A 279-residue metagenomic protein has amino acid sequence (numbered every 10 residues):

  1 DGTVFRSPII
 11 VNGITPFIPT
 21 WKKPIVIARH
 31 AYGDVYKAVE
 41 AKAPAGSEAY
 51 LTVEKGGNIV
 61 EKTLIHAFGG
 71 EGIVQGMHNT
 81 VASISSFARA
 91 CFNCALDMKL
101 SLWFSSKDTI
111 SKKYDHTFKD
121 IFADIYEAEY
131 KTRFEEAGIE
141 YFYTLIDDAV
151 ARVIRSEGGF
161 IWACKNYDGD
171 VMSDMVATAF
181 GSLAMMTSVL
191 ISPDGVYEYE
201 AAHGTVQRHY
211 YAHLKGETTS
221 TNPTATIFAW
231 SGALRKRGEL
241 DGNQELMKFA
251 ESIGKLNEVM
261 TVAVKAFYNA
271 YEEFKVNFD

Functional and structural regions predicted by a protein language model:
D1-V60, Y167, V171: N-terminal glycine-rich phosphate/adenylate-binding segment common to multiple enzyme folds
V11-I18, V39, F92-C94, V150-V153 (+1 more regions): A generic local secondary-structure boundary/capping motif
I14, T20-P24, G46-A49, M98-L100 (+5 more regions): Short coil/turn connectors at secondary-structure junctions
V53-T144: Glycine-rich phosphate/diphosphate-binding loop of Rossmann-like nucleotide-binding domains
K112-A123, I154-F160, Y167, A177 (+1 more regions): Short glycine/threonine-rich loop-to-helix capping motif typified by GTGT followed within a few residues by an Asp-Pro
V153-F249: Glycine-rich phosphate/nucleotide-binding loop
G216-T221, K236-D279: Internal helix-turn-beta structural module
